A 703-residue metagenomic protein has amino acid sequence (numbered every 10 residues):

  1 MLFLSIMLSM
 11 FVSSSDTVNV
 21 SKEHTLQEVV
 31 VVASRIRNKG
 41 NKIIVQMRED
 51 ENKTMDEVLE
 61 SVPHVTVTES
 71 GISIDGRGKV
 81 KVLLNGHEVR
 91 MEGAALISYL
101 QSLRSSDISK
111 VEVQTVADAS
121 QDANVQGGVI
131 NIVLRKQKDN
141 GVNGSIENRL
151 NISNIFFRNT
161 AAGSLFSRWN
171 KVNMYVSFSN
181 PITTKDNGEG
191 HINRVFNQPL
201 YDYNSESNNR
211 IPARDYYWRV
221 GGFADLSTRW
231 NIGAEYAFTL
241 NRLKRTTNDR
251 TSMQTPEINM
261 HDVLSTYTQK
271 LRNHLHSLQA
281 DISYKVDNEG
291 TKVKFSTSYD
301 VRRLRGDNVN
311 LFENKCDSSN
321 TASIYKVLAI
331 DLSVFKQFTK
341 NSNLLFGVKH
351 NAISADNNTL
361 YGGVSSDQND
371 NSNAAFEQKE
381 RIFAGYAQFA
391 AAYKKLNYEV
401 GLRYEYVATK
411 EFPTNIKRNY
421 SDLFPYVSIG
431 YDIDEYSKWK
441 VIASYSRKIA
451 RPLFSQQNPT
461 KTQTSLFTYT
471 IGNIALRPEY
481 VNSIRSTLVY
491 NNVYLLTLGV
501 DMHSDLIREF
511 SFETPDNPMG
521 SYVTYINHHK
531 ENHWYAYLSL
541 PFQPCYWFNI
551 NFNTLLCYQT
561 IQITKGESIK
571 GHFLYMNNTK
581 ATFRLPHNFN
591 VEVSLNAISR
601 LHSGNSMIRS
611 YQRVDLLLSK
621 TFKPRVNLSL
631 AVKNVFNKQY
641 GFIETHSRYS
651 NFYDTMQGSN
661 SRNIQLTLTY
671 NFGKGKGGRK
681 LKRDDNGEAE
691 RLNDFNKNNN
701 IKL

Functional and structural regions predicted by a protein language model:
S14-R48, V67-E69, D75-K79, T115-A117: Short, acidic, small-residue-rich periplasmic hinge/interaction motif at the N-terminus of Gram-negative outer-membrane
E28-V30, M55-V58, S98, V125-N148 (+1 more regions): N-terminal periplasmic accessory domains that precede and gate Gram-negative outer-membrane beta-barrel machines
S61, V89-T115, G163: Short acidic/polar hinge/loop motifs at secondary-structure boundaries that mediate gating or recognition
F156-T184, P199-T246, R272-S283, V427 (+1 more regions): Transmembrane beta-barrel wall of Gram-negative outer-membrane proteins
Y217-N241, Y267-T414, D422, D434-K438 (+2 more regions): Face-selective signature of the C-terminal outer-membrane beta-barrel domain
A374-E380, I449-L498, M502-S504, S521-W534 (+2 more regions): Outer-membrane beta-barrel signature, preferentially recognizing the C-terminal barrel domain of Gram-negative
V500-M502, Y525-I598: Gram-negative outer-membrane beta-barrel transporters
K570-L703: Conserved C-terminal beta-signal and adjacent last beta-strands/turns of outer-membrane beta-barrel proteins
